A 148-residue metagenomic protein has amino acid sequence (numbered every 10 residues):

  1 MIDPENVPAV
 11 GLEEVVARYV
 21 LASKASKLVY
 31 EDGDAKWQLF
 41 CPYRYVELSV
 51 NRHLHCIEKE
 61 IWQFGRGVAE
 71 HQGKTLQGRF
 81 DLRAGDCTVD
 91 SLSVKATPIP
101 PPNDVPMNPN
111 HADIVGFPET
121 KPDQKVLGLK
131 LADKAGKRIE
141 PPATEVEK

Functional and structural regions predicted by a protein language model:
M1-V15, L28-G33, Q38-K148: Conserved NAD+-utilizing ADP-ribose enzyme module
K24: Conserved phosphate/oxyanion-binding catalytic-loop motifs
